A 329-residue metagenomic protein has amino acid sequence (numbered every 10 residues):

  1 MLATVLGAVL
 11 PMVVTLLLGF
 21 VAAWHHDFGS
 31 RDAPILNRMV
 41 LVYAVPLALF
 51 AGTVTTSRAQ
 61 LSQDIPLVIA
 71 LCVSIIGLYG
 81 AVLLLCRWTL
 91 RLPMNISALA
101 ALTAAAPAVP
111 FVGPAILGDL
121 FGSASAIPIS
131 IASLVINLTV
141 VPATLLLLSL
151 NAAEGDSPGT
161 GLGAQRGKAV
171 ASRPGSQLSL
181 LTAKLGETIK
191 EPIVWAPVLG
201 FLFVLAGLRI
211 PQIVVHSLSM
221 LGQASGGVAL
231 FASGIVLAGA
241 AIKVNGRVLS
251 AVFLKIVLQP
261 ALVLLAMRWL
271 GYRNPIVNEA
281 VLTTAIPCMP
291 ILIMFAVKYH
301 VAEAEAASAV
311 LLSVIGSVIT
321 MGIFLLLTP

Functional and structural regions predicted by a protein language model:
M1-P329: Alpha-helical transmembrane segments of multi-pass small-molecule/ion transporters
